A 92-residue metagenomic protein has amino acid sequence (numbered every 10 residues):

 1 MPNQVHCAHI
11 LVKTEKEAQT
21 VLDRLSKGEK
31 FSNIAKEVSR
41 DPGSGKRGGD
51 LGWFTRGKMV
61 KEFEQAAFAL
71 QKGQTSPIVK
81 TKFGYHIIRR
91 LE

Functional and structural regions predicted by a protein language model:
M1-K27, D41-M59, I88-E92: Well-structured core secondary-structure elements of compact alpha/beta domains
K27-G28, K72: Charged, alpha-helical scaffolding/interaction elements associated with membrane systems
K58-K72: Cell-wall glycan
T75-T81: Short acidic-hydrophobic surface loop/beta-edge motif
